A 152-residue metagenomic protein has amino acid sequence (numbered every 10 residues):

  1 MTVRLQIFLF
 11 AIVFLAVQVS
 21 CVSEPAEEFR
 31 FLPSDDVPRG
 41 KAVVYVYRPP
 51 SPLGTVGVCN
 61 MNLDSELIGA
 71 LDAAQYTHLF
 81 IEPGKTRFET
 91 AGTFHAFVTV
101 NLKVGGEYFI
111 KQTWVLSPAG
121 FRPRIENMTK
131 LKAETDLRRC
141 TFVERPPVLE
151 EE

Functional and structural regions predicted by a protein language model:
M1-L9: Bacterial N-terminal signal peptides that target proteins for export
T2, V17-S20: Short intrinsically disordered, low-complexity coil segments enriched in acidic
L9-Q18: Bacterial N-terminal signal peptides
C21-E152: Short loop/turn and low-complexity linker motifs enriched in small/turn-promoting residues
